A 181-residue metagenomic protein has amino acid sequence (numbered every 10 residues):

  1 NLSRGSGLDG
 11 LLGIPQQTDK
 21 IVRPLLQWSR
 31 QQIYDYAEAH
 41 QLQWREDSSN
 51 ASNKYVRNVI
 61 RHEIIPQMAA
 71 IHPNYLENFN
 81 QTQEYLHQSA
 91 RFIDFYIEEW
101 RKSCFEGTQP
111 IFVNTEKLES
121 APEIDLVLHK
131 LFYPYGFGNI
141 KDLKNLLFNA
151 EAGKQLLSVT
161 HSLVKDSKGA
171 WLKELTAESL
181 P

Functional and structural regions predicted by a protein language model:
L2-T82, L86, I111-E116: Catalytic subdomain that performs nucleotidyl-dependent activation
S3, Q17-T18, H62, N80-P181: AMP-forming adenylation/ATP pyrophosphatase catalytic core
